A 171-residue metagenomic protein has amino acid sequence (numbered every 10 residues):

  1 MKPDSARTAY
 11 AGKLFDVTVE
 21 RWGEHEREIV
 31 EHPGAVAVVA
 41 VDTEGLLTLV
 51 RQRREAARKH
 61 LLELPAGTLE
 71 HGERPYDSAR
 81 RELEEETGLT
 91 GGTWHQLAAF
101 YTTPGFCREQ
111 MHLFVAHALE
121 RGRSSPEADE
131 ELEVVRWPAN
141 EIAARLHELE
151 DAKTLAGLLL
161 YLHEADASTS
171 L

Functional and structural regions predicted by a protein language model:
K2-D4, T90-L97: A short coil-to-beta-strand element that immediately follows conserved catalytic motifs
K2-V39, T43: Acidic, metal-coordinating catalytic segment for phosphate/diphosphate chemistry, firing primarily on the Nudix
T8-K13, E28-I29, E55, F100-M111: Acidic pyrophosphate-coordinating catalytic loop
A11-D16, G34, C107-Q110, A128-E131: A generic structural signal for well-ordered coil/turn residues at beta-strand boundaries that shape enzyme active-site
V17-V19, V39, L49, L113-V115 (+1 more regions): Conserved hydrophobic/aromatic beta-strand scaffold that supports enzyme active sites
E20-E24, T103-G122: Active-site-adjacent beta-strand/loop module that shapes the phosphate/pyrophosphate-binding cleft
V30-H32, A37-R81, E85, R123 (+1 more regions): Conserved Nudix-box catalytic region and its N-terminal flanking loop in Nudix hydrolases and closely related
H60, P104-C107, H112, D129-L171: Nudix hydrolase/Nudix homology domain
